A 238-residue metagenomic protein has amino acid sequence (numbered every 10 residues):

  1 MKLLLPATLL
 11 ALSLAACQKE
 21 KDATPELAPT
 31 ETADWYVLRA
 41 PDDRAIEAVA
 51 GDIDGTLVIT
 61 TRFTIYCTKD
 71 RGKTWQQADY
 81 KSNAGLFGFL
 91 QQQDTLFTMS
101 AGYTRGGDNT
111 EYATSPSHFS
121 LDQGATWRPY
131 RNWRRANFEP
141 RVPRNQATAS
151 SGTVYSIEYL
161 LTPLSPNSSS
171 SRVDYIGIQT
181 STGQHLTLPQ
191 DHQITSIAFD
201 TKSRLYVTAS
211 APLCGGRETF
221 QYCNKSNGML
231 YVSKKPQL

Functional and structural regions predicted by a protein language model:
M1-A16: Sec-dependent bacterial lipoprotein signal peptides
L5, C17-L238: Extracellular glycan-interacting surfaces
